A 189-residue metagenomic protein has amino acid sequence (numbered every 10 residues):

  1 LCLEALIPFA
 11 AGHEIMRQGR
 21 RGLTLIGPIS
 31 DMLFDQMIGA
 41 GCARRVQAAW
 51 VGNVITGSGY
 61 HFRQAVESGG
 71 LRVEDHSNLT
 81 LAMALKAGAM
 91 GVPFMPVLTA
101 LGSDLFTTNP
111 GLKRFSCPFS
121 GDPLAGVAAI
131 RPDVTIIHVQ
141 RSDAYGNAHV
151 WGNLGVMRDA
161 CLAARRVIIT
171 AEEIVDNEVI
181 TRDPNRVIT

Functional and structural regions predicted by a protein language model:
L1-T189: Conserved alpha/beta enzyme-core scaffold
